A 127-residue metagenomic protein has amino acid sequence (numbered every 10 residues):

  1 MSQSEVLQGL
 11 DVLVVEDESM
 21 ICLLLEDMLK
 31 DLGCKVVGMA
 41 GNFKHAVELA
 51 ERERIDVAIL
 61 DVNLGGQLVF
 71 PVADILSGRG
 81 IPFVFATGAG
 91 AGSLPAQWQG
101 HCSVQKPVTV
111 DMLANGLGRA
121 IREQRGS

Functional and structural regions predicted by a protein language model:
M1-D11, P95, T109-S127: Non-catalytic signal-transmission and effector/linker regions of two-component phosphorelay proteins
E16: Conserved acidic carboxylate
S19-G38: Two-component/phosphorelay signaling modules centered on CheY-like receiver
M39-V57: Acidic, metal-coordinating helix/loop segments flanking the phosphotransfer/catalytic sites of two-component signaling
D61: Active-site residues of response regulator receiver
L68-P71: Acidic catalytic/metal-coordinating carboxylates
V84-A86: Hydrophobic/aromatic residues positioned on beta-strands within the core alpha/beta folds
K106: A Lys-centered signature of the CheY-like receiver
